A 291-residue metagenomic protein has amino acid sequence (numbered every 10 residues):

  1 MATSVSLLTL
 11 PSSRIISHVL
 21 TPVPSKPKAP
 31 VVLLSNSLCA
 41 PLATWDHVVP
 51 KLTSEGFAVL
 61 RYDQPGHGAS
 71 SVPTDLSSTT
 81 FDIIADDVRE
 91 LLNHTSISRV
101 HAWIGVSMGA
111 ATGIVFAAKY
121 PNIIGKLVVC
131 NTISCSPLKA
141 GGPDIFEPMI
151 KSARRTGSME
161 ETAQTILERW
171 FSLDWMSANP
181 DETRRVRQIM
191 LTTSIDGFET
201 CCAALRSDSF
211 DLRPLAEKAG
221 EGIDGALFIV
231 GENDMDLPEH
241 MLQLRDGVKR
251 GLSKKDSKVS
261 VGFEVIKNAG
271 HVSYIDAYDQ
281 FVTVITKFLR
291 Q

Functional and structural regions predicted by a protein language model:
M1-L33, S54-F57, V259-G262, R290-Q291: Alpha/beta-hydrolase fold catalytic core
S13-R14, D46-P50, S54, A58-I104 (+2 more regions): Active-site loop/oxyanion-hole signature of alpha/beta-hydrolase fold enzymes
A29, S37-A40, S107: Active-site glycine-rich loops that stabilize anionic/oxyanionic intermediates across multiple enzyme folds
S37-V49: The serine-hydrolase catalytic nucleophile loop
I114-T156: Flexible "cap/lid" loop of the alpha/beta hydrolase fold
L138-D144, T156-G220: Conserved alpha/beta-hydrolase catalytic His-Asp/Glu region
I195-D256: Conserved serine/cysteine hydrolase catalytic core
D236, F263-T283: Catalytic histidine-centered segment of alpha/beta-hydrolase-like enzymes
